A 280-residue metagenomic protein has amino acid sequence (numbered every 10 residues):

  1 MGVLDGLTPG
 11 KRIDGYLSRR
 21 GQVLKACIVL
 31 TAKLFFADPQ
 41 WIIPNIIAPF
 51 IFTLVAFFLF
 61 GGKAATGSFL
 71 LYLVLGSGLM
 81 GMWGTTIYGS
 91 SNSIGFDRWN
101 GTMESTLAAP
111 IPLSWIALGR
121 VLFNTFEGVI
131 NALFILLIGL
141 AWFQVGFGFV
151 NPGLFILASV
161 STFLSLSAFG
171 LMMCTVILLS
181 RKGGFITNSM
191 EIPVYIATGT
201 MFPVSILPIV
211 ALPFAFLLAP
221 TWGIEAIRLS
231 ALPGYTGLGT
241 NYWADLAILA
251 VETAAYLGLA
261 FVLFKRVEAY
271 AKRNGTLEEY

Functional and structural regions predicted by a protein language model:
G2-Y280: Hydrophobic transmembrane alpha-helices and immediately adjacent juxtamembrane helices of multi-pass inner-membrane
